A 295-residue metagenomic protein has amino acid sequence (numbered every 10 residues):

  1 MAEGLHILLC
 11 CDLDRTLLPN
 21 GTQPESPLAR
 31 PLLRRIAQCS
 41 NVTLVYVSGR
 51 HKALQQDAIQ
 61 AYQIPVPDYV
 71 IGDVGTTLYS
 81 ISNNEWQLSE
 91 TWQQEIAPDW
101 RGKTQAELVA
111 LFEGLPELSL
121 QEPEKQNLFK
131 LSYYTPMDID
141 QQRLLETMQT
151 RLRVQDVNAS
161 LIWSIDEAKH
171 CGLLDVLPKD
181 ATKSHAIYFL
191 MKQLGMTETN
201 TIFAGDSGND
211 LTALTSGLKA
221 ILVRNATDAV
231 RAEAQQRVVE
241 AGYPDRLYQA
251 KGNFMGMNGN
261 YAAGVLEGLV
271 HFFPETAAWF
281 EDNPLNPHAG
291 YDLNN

Functional and structural regions predicted by a protein language model:
G4, L177-K179, S184-N295: Mg2+-dependent phosphoryl-transfer enzymes with acidic/Ser/Thr/Gly-rich catalytic loops
G4-Q23, L214: Asp-based phosphoryl-transfer active-site loop
N20-P24, V47-G49, K179-D180: Short, flexible loop segments at the rims of nucleotide/cofactor-binding pockets, characterized by
P24-P27, N225: A short acidic/small-residue loop/turn micro-motif
P27-P123: Active-site phosphate-binding/coordination module
I81-S89, L174-P178, G268-F272: Short, surface-exposed amphipathic charged segments that create phosphate/polyanion-binding patches used for binding
L111-I202, G208-G217: Conserved acidic, metal-coordinating active-site core of Asp-based, Mg2+-dependent phosphoryl-transfer enzymes
